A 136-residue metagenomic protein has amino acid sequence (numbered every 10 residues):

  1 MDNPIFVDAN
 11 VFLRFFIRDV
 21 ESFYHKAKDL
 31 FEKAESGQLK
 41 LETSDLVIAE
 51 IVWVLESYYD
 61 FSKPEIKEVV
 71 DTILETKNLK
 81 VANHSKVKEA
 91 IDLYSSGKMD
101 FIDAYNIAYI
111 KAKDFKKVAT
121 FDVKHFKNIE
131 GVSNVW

Functional and structural regions predicted by a protein language model:
M1-P4, I107, K111-W136: Acidic, PIN/NYN-like endoribonuclease modules and their adjacent C-terminal/linker elements
M1-T43, Y58-P64, W136: Short, well-structured N-terminal submotif of metal-dependent ribonuclease cores
V11-F12, V47, K86, N106 (+1 more regions): Alpha-helix capping/helix-boundary segments
R14-F16, V54, I129: Residues that scaffold the ATP/ADP-binding catalytic core of kinase and kinase-like folds
S36-Q38, T76, G97: Structured helix-beta-strand junction loops
D60-L74, N78: Glycine/small-residue-rich phosphate/adenosyl-binding loop
N78-F121: Active-site neighborhoods of divalent-metal-dependent phosphate/nucleic-acid chemistry enzymes
